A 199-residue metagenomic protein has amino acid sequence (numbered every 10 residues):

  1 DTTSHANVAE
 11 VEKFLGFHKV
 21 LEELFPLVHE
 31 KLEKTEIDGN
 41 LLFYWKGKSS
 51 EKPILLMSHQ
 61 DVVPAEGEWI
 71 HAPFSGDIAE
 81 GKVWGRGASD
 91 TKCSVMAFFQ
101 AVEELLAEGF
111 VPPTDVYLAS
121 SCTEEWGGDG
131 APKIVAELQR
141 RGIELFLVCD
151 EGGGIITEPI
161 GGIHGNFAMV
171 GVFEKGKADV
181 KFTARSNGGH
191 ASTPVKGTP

Functional and structural regions predicted by a protein language model:
D1-S4, A184-G188: Short, histidine-centered active-site or binding-site loop motifs used for metal coordination, general acid-base
T2-R86, A107-P112: Acidic/His- and Gly-rich active-site-bordering loop/insert found across diverse amide/peptide-bond hydrolases
D38, E51, H71, P113 (+3 more regions): Short, solvent-exposed loop/turn segments at the edges of secondary structure
L42, D179-T183: Beta-strand secondary-structure signal
M57-H59, S120, C149-E151, T183-R185: Short beta-strand segments
V83, S89-M169: Acidic/histidine-rich catalytic neighborhood of metal-dependent amide-processing enzymes
P132-E137, A191-P199: A short core secondary-structure module
I163-N166, R185-S192: Flexible glycine/proline-enriched surface loops and loop-helix/loop-strand junctions
